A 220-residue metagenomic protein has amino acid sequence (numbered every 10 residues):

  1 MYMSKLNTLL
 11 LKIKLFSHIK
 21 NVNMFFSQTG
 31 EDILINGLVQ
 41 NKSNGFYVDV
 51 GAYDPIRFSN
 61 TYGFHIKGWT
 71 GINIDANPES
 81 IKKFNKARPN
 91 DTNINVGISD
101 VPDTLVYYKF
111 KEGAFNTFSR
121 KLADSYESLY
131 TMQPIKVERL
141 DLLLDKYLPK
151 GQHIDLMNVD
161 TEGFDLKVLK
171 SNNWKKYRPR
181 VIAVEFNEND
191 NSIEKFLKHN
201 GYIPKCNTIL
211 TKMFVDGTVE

Functional and structural regions predicted by a protein language model:
M1-E220: Phosphate/nucleotide-binding beta-alpha loop and adjacent structural elements of enzyme active sites
